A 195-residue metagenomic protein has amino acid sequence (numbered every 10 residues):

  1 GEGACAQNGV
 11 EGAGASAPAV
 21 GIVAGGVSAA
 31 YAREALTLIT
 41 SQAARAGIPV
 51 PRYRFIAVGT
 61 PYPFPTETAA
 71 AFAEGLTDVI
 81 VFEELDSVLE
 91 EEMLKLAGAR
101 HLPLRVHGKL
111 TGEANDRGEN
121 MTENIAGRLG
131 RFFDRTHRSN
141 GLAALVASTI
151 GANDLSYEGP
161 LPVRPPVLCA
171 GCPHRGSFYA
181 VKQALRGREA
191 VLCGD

Functional and structural regions predicted by a protein language model:
G1-G9: Conformationally flexible catalytic loops at phosphate/diphosphate-handling active centers
G9, G14-G21, F55, E74-G75 (+1 more regions): Glycine- and acidic
G14-F64, H101-R105, A184-D195: Anionic-ligand anchoring segments at beta-strand to alpha-helix junctions in alpha/beta enzyme folds, i.e., glycine
I22-Y31, Y62, E83-L89, E113-N115 (+1 more regions): Gly/Ser/Thr-rich loops at beta-strand to alpha-helix junctions that form or flank small-molecule/cofactor-binding
S28-Y31, A35-Q42, R52, F72-L76 (+6 more regions): Generic, well-ordered alpha-helical scaffold segments in large soluble proteins
R54-A144: Terminal amphipathic helices with adjacent charged low-complexity linkers/tails
L145-D195: Cofactor-binding active-site loop characterized by glycine-rich and histidine/acidic residues
